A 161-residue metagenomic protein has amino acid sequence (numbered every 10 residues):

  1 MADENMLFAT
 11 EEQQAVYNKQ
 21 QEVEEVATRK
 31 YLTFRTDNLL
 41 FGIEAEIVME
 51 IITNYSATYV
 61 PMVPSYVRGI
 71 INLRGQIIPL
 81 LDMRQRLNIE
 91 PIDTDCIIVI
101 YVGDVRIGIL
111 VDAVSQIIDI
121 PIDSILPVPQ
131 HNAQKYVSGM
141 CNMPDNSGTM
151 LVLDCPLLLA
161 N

Functional and structural regions predicted by a protein language model:
M1-N161: An acidic, low-aromatic, low-complexity terminal/linker signal
